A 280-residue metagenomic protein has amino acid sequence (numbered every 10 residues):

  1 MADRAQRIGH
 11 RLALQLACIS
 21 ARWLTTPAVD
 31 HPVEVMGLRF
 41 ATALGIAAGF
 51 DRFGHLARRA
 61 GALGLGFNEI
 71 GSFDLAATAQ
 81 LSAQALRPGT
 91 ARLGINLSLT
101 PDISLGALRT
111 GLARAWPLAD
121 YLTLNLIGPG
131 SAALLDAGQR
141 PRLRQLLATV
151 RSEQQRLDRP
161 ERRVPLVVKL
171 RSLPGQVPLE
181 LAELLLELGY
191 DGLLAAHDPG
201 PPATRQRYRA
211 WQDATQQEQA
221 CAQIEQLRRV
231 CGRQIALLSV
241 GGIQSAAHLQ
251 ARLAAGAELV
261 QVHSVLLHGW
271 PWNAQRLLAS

Functional and structural regions predicted by a protein language model:
M1-V35: An N-cap/entry alpha-helix motif that binds or orients negatively charged groups
Q15-P27, P129-Q139, L170-S172, Q176-V230 (+2 more regions): Glycine/Thr-rich beta-alpha phosphate-binding loop at enzyme active sites
M36, F40, G45-L181: Active-site entrance/lid segments in N-terminal catalytic domains of soluble metabolic enzymes
A48-G49, L170, Q212-Q216, L238-G242 (+1 more regions): Glycine- and other small-residue-rich loops at beta-strand/loop junctions that grip anionic moieties
F53-A62, G106-A113, P174-L188, L227-R233 (+2 more regions): Catalytic cores of alpha/beta
E69-A77, N125-G130, G192-P202, I243 (+1 more regions): Glycine-rich phosphate-binding active-site loops on the catalytic face of alpha/beta enzymes
A79, A91, R205-Q206, I235 (+1 more regions): Short acidic, glycine/proline-enriched helix-loop-strand junctions
